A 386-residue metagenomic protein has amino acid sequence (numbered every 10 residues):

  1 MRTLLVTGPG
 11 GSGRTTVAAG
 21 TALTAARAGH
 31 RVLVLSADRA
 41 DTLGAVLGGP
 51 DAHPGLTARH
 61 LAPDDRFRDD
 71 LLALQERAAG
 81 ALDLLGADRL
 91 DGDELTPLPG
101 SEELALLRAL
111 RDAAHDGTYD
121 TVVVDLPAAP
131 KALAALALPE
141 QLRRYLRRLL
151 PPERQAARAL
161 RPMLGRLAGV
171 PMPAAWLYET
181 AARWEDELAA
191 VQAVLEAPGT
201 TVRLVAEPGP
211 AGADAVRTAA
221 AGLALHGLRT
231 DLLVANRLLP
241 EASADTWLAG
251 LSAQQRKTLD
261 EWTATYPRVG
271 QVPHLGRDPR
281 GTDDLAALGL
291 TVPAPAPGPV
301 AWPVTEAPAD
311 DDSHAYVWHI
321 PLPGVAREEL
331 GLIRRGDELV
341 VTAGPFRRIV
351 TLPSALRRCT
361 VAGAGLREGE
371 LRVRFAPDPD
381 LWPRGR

Functional and structural regions predicted by a protein language model:
M1-T3: Extreme N-terminal starter segment of soluble prokaryotic enzymes
L5-P63, D116, V122, L126-R144: Walker A/P-loop NTP-binding active-site region of P-loop NTPases, recognizing the glycine-rich GxxxxGKT/S
R39-T42, P63-R66, A128-K131, P151 (+3 more regions): Conserved nucleotide-binding/hydrolysis micro-motifs of P-loop NTPases
A40-D41, A45-L95, S101-L104: P-loop NTPase motor core
A81-A211, A215-T218: Phosphate/Mg2+-binding loops and adjacent switch elements in nucleotide/diphosphate-handling enzyme cores
L160, P171, L188-R327, G336-T360 (+1 more regions): C-terminal lobe/tail of nucleotide-utilizing enzymes
D312, I333-R335, R367-G369: Structural motif
E368, V373-D378: Long, intrinsically disordered, low-complexity Ser/Thr/Pro-rich regulatory/activation regions of nuclear proteins
